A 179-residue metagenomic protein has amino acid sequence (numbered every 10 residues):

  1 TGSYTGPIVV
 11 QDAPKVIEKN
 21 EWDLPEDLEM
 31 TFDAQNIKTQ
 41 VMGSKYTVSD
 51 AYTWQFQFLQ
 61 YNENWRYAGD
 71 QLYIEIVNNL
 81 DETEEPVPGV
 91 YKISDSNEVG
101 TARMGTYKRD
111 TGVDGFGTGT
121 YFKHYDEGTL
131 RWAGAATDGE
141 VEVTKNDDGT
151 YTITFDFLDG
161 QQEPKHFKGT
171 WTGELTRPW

Functional and structural regions predicted by a protein language model:
G2, D50-Y52, D70, G149-Y151 (+2 more regions): Residues at beta-strand starts and edge strands
G2-A34, I76-L80, T137-G139, D156-W179: Edge beta-strand at a domain terminus
P7, V41-V143: Surface-exposed helix/loop patches within compact recognition domains
Q11, I17, P25-E26, F32 (+7 more regions): Intrinsic disorder/low-complexity signal
I17-D50, Q55-Q57: Long, contiguous N-terminal structural blocks used for assembly/anchoring
W65-Y67, D148, Q162: Short, solvent-exposed loop/turn segments that connect beta-strands within catalytic domains and beta-strand-rich
V143-Y151, W179: A short, structured loop/turn motif at beta-sheet edges
